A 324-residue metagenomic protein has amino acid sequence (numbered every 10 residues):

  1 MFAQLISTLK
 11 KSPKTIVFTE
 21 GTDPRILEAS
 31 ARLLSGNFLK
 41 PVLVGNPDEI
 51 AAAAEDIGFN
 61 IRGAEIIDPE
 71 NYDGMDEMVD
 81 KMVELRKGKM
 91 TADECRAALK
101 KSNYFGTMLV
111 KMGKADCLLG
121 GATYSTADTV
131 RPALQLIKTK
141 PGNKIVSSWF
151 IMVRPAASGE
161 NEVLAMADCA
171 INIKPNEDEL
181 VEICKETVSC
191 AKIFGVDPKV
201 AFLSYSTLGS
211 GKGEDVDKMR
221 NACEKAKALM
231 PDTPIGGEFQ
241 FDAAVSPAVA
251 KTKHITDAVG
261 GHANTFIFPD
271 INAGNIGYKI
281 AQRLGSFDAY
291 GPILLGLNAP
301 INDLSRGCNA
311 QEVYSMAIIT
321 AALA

Functional and structural regions predicted by a protein language model:
M1-G260, T265-A324: Anion-binding alpha/beta catalytic cores of soluble intermediary-metabolism enzymes, centered on
